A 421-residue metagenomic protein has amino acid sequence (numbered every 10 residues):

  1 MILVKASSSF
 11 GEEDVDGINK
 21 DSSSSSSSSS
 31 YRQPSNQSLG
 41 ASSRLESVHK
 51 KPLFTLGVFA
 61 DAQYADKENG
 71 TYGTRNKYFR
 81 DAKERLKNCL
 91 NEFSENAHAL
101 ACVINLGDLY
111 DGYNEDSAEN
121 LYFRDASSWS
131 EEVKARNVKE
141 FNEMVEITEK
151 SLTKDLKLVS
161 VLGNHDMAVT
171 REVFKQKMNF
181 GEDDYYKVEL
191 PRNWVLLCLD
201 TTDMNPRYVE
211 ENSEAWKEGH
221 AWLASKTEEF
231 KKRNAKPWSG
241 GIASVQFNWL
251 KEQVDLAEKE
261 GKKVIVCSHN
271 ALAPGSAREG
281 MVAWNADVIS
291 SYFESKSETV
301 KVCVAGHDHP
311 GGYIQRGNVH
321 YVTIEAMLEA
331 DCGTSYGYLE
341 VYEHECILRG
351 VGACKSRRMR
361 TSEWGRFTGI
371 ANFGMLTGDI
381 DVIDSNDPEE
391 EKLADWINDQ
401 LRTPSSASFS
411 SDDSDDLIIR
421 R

Functional and structural regions predicted by a protein language model:
M1-S8: N-terminal chloroplast transit peptides
F10-D21, Y31-A135, R420: N-terminal active-site segment of His-dependent metallophosphoesterases
L39-V48, N76, N114-E260, N285-V300 (+2 more regions): Extended active-site neighborhood of metal-dependent phosphoesterases/phosphodiesterases
D61, G107-D108, G163-N164, L199 (+2 more regions): Active-site glycine-centered loops adjacent to acidic/histidine catalytic or metal-binding residues that shape
Y64-G70, N205-Y208, A330-D331, R357-M359: Short, solvent-exposed loop/turn elements at domain surfaces
K87, L190, S291-Y292, P310-R421: Binuclear metal-dependent phosphoesterase catalytic core
Q253-G275: Short acidic, glycine-rich surface-loop motifs adjacent to enzyme active sites
C267-L272, K301-G311: Histidine-centered catalytic micro-motifs
